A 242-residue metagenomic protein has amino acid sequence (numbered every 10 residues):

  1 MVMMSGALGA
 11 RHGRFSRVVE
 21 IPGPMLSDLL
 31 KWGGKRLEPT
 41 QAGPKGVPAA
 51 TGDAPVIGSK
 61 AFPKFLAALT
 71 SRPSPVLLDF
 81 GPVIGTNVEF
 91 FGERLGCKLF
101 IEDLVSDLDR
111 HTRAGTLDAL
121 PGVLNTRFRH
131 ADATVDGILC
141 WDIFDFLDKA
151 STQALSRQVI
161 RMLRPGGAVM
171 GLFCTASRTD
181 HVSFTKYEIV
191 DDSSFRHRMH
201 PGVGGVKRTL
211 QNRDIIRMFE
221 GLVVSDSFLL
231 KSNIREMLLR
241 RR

Functional and structural regions predicted by a protein language model:
V2-L69, L77, I84-R127, A168-R242: Class I (Rossmann-like) S-adenosyl-L-methionine-dependent methyltransferase catalytic domain, capturing the SAM-binding
S74: Phosphate-coordination loops involved in phosphoryl transfer and adenosine-cofactor binding
V83-I84, D145: Gly/Ser/Thr-rich loops at beta-strand to alpha-helix junctions that form or flank small-molecule/cofactor-binding
N87, S151-T152: Residues at alpha-helix caps and immediate loop-helix transition turns in enzyme cores, especially N- and C-cap
G122-I138: A short acidic, Gly/Pro-enriched loop at the edge of an enzyme's catalytic core that lines a small-molecule cofactor
D136-S151: A short SAM/SAH-binding and catalytic strip from SAM-dependent methyltransferases
Q153-P165: A short glycine-rich, Lys/Arg-flanked "PGG" loop and its adjoining helix->strand segment in the class I
